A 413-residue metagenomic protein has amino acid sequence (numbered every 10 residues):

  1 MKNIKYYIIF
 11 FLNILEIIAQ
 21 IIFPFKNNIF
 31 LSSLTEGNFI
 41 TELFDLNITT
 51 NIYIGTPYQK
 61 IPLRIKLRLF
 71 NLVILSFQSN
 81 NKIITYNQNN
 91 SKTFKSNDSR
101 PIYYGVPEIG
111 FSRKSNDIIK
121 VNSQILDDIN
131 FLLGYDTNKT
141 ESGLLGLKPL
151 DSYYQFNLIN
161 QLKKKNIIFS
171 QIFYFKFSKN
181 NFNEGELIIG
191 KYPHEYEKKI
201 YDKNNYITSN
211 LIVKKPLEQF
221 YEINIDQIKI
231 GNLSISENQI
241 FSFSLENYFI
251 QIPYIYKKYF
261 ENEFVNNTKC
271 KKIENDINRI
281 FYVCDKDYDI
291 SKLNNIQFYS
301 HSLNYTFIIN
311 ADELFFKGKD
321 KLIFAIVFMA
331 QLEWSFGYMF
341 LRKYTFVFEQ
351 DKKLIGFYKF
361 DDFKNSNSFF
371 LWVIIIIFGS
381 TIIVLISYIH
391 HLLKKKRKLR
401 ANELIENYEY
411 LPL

Functional and structural regions predicted by a protein language model:
K5-A19: Cleavable N-terminal signal peptides of Sec/SRP-targeted secreted and luminal proteins
Q20-F44, K120-I235, K321-I326: Aspartyl protease catalytic domain
Q20-P24, L132-T137, K179-N181, I250-I252 (+2 more regions): Aspartic protease catalytic domain
L43-I129, L133-Y135, T140, E263 (+1 more regions): Signature of the N-terminal lobe/flap region of pepsin-like aspartyl proteases
N51-I54, S115-Q124, F175, I228-I230 (+1 more regions): Short conserved beta-strand and strand-loop elements enriched in small hydrophobics with frequent Asp/Gly
I61-L67, L72-I74, L144, I240-L245 (+3 more regions): Short hydrophobic beta-strand that contains or immediately precedes a catalytic carboxylate
K66, I118-I119, G146, F175 (+4 more regions): A residue-level signal for conserved active-site and pocket-lining positions in enzyme catalytic cores
F241-N267: Extracytoplasmic, non-cytosolic globular domains
